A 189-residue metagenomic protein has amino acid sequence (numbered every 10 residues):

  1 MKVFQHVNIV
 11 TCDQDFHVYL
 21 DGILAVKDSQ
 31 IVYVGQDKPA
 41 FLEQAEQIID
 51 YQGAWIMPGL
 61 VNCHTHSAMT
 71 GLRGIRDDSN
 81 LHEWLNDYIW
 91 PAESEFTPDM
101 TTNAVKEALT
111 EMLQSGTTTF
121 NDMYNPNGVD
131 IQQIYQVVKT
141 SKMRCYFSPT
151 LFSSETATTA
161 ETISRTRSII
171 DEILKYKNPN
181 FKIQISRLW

Functional and structural regions predicted by a protein language model:
M1-E43: N-terminal metal-binding scaffold of metallo-dependent hydrolase/deaminase domains
K2-Q5, F41-E83, K106, T110-Q114: Replace "His-x-His-based motif
V7, L24, S29, G53 (+3 more regions): Divalent metal-coordination and catalytic microenvironments
C12, H66, N125-G128: Flexible loop residues that form catalytic and substrate-binding hotspots at small-molecule/glycan-binding clefts
Q14-D15, Y124, A157-A160: Short, solvent-exposed loop/turn segments at secondary-structure boundaries
G71-N103, K142, P149, E155-T156: Active-site gating loops and adjacent loop-to-helix segments of metal-dependent hydrolytic enzymes
P91-N125: Hydrophobic alpha-helical hairpins/lids featuring a short glycine-rich hinge
V129-W189: Metal-coordinating catalytic core of metallo-dependent amide/deamination hydrolases
